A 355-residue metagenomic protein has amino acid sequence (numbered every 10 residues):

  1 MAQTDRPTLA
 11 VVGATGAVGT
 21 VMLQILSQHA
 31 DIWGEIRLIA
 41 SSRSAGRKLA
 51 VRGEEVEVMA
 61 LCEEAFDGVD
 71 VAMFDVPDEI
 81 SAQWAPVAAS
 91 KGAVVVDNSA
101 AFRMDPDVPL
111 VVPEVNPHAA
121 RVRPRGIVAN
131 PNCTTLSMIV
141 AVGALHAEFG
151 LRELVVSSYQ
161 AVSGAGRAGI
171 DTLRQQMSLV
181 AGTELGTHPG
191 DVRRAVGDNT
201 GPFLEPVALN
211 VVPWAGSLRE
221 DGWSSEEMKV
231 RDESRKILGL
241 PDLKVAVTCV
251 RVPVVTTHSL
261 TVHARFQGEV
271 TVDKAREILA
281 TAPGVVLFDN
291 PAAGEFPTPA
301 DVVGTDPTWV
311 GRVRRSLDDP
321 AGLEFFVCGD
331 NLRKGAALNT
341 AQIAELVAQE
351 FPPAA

Functional and structural regions predicted by a protein language model:
M1-E205, D242-K244, G268, T308-W309 (+3 more regions): N-terminal Rossmann-like NAD(P) cofactor-binding subdomain of oxidoreductases, focused on the glycine-rich
L23, R231-R235, R276, A280: Generic solvent-exposed, charged/amphipathic alpha-helical segments that serve as macromolecular interface scaffolds
V122-A129, N210-D221, F325-V327: Helix-loop-beta segment of a Rossmann-like dinucleotide-binding subdomain
A165-G166, E220, G335-A336: Short helix/loop capping segments that flank catalytic or ligand/cofactor-binding pockets
N199-V254: Oxyanion-binding "anion nests"
D242-A355: C-terminal active-site/capping subdomain that shapes the small-molecule cofactor and substrate pocket of enzyme
